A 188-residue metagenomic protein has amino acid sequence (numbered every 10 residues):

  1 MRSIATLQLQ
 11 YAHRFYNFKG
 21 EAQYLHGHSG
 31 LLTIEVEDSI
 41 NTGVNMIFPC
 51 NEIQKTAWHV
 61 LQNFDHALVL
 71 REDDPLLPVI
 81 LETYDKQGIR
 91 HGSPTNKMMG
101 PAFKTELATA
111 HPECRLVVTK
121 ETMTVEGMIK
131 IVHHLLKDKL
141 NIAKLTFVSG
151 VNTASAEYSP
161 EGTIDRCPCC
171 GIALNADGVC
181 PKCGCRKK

Functional and structural regions predicted by a protein language model:
M1-I164: Charge-rich, low-complexity N-terminal segments
G43, C169-C170: Short, flexible active-site loop motifs that bind/organize anionic cofactors or intermediates
C50, R186-K187: Sparse recognition of residues in long alpha-helices and their boundaries
C167, C180: Short cysteine-rich clusters marking metal-coordination/redox-active sites
C170-G171, G184-R186: Cys/His-coordinated zinc-binding microdomains
N175-V179: Short Cys/His-rich "knuckle" micro-motifs
